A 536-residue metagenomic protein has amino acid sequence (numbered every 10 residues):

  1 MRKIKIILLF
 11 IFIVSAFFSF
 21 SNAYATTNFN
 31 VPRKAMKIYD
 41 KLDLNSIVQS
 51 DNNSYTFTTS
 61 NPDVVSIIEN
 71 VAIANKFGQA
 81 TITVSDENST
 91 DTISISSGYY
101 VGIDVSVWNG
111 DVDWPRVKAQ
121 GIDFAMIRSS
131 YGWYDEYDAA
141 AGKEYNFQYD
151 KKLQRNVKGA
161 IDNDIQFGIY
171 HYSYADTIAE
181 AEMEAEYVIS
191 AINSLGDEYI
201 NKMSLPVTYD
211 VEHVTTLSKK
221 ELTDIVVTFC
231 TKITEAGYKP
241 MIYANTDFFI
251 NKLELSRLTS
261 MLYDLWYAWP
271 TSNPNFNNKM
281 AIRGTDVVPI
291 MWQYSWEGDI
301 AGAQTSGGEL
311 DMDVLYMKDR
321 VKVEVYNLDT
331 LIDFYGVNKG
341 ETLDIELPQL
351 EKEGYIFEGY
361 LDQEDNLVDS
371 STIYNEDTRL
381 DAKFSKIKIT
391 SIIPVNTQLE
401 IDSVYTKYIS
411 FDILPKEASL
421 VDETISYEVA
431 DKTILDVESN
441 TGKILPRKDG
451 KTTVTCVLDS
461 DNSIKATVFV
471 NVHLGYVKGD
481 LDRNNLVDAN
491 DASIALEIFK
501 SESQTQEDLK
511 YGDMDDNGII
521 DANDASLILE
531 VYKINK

Functional and structural regions predicted by a protein language model:
I4-Y24: Sec-dependent N-terminal signal peptides of Gram-positive bacterial secreted proteins and lipoproteins
F18-A23, T467-K536: Cellulosome-associated attachment modules in secreted, modular CAZymes
Y24-G98, S385-D480, A489, Y532: Extracytoplasmic soluble-region selector
T27, K34, R320-K386, S403 (+3 more regions): Secondary-structure capping and domain/repeat boundary segments
S96-S97, K118-G121, I161-N163, E198-M203 (+5 more regions): Extracellular/periplasmic catalytic domains that process cell-envelope and extracellular macromolecules
G98-N109, T259-R320: Functionally critical loop-and-helix segments that line ligand-binding/catalytic clefts of soluble enzyme domains
Y99-C230, T234-A236: Substrate-binding cleft of extracellular glycoside hydrolase catalytic domains
Y199-M280: Catalytic domains of cell-wall/extracellular-matrix polysaccharide-remodeling enzymes, centered on de-N-acetylation
